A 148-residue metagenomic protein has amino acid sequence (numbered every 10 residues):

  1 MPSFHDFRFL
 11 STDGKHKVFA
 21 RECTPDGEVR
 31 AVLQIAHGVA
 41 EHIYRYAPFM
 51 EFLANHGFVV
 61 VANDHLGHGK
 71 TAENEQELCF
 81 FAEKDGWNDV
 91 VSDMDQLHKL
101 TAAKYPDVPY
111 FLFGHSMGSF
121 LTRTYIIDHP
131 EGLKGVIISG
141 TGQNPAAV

Functional and structural regions predicted by a protein language model:
M1-G27: N-terminal cap/lid segment of alpha/beta-hydrolase-fold proteins
R30-Q34, P109: Alpha/beta-hydrolase fold active-site loops
I35-E41: Active-site glycine-rich loops that stabilize anionic/oxyanionic intermediates across multiple enzyme folds
A36, N63-H65, S139: Alpha/beta-hydrolase
M50-Q76: Conserved alpha/beta-hydrolase
A82-A102: Alpha/beta-hydrolase active-site loop
Y105-S116: Alpha/beta-hydrolase fold nucleophile elbow
L121-V148: Alpha/beta-hydrolase-fold enzymes
